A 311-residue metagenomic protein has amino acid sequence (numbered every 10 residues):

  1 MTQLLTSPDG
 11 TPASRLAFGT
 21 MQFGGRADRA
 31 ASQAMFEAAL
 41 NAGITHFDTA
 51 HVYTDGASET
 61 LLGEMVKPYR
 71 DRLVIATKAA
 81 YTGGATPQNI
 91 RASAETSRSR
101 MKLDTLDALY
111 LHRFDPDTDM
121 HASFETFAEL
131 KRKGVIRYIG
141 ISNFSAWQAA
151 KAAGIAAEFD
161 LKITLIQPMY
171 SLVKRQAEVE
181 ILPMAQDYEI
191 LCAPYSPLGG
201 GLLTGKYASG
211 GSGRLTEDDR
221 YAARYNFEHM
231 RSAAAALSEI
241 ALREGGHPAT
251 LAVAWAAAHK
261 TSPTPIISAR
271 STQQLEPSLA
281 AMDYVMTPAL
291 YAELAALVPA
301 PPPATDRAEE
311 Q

Functional and structural regions predicted by a protein language model:
M1-L73: N-terminal binding-site loop/beta-alpha segment at the start of enzyme catalytic domains that lines or forms
A13, I44, L103-L106, I136 (+2 more regions): A structural motif
S14-G19, F47-T49, I75-T77, L109-L111 (+4 more regions): Hydrophobic faces of well-ordered beta-strands that scaffold small-molecule active sites in alpha/beta enzyme cores
G19-A30, A79-Q88, H112-T118: Active-site mouth loops of central-metabolism enzymes
A27-A39, T86-M101, F124-E125, A149-A153: Short, acidic/polar
A38, A42, R100-M101, G134 (+1 more regions): Structural motif
I90-Y110, R132-K133, A157: CE4/NodB-like, metal-dependent polysaccharide N-deacetylase domain that modifies extracellular/periplasmic N-acetylated
T118-P301: Beta/alpha (TIM)-barrel catalytic core signal, keyed to glycine-rich beta->alpha loops juxtaposed to Asp/Glu that bind
